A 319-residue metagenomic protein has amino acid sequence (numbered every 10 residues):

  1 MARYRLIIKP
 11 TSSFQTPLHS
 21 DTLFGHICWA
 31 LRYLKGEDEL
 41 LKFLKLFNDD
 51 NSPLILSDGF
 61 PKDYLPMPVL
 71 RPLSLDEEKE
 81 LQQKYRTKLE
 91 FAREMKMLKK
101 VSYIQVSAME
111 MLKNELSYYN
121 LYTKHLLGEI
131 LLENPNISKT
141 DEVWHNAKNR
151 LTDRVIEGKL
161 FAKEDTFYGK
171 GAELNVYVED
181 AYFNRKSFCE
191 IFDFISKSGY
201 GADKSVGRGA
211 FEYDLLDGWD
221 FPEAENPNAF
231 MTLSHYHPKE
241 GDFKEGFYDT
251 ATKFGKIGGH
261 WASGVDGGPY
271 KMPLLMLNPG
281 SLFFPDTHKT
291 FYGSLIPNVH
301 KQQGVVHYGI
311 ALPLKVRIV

Functional and structural regions predicted by a protein language model:
M1-V319: Conserved active-site/ligand-binding neighborhood in enzyme cores
